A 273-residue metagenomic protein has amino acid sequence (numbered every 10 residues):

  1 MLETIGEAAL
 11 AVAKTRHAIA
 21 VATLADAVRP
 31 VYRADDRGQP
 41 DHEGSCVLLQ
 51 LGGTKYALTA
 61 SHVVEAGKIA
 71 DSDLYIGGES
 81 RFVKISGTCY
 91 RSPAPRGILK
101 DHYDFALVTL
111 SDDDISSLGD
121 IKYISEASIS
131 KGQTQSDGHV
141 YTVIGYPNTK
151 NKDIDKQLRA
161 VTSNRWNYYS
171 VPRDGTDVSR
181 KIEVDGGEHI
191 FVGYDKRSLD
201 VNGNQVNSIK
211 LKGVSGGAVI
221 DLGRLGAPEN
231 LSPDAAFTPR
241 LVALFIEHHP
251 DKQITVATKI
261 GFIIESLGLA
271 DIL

Functional and structural regions predicted by a protein language model:
M1-A11: N-terminal leader/pro-regions and domain N-caps
L10-K14, I19-D114, K212, A218-G226 (+2 more regions): Catalytic histidine site
H102-G119, Q135-Y146: Internal, conserved structured core segments that host functional sites
E126-S179: Short glycine/Trp-rich loop-beta-loop segment that forms part of the substrate-binding cleft
P147-K152, G193-D195, S208-L211: Bergerat-fold GHKL/Histidine-kinase-like ATPase
V178-N207: A conserved mid-domain beta-alpha-beta active-site/ligand-binding segment of alpha/beta enzyme cores
N204, S232-L273: C-terminal cap/linker of serine protease catalytic domains
N204-R240: Catalytic nucleophile loop of clan PA
